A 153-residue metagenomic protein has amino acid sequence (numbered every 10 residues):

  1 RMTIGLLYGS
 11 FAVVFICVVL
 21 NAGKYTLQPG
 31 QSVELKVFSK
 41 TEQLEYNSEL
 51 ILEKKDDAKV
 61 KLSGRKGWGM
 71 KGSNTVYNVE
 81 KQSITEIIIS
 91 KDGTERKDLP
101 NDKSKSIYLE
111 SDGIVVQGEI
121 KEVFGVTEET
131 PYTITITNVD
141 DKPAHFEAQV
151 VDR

Functional and structural regions predicted by a protein language model:
R1-R153: Acidic, Ser/Thr/Pro
